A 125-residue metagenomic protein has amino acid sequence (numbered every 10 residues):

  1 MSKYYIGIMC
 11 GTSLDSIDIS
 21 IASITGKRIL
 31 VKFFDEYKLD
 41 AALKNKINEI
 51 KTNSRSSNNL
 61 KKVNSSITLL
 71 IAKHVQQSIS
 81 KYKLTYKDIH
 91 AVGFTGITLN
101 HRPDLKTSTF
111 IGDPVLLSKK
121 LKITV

Functional and structural regions predicted by a protein language model:
M1, L30, K83-Y86: Generic hydrophobic-segment detector
S2-Y4, K119: Residues that mark the start of a beta-strand
Y5-N58: Short glycine-rich, Thr/Ser-proximal phosphate-binding strand/loop in the N-terminal lobe of ATP-dependent enzymes
M9, S13-I21, F94-V125: Active-site histidine-anchored catalytic micro-motif
A42-N45, L70, V125: Low-complexity, flexible helical/coil segments
I50-N53, S78-K81, K120, T124: Change "in soluble alpha/beta enzymes" to "in soluble alpha/beta proteins
N58-G112: Short beta-strand-loop/turn "lid" adjacent to the catalytic site in phosphate-handling enzymes
